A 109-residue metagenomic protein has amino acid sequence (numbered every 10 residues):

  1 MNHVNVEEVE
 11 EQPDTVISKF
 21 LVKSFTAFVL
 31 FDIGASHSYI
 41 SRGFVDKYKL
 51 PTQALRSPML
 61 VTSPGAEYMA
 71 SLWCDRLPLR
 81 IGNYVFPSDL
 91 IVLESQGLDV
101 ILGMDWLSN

Functional and structural regions predicted by a protein language model:
M1-N109: Acidic, Ser/Thr- and Pro-rich low-complexity intrinsically disordered regions characteristic of mobile genetic element
